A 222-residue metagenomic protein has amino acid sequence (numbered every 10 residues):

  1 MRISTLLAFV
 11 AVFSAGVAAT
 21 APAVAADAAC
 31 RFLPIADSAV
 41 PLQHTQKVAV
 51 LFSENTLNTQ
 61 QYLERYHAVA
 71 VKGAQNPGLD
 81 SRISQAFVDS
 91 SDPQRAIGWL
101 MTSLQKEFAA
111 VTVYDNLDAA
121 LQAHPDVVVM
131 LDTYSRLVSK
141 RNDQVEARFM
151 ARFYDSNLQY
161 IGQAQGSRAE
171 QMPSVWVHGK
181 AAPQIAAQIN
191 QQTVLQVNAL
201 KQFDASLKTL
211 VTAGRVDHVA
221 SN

Functional and structural regions predicted by a protein language model:
M1-F9: Bacterial N-terminal signal peptides that target proteins for export
A23-I97, T209-N222: A structural "domain/chain start" motif
A25-Q43, N157-N222: C-terminal/domain-edge helix-coil "capping" segments
A26-R31, N116-Q163: Surface-exposed short loop/turn segments
F52, L100-F108, T112, L200 (+2 more regions): Sec/Tat-exported extracytoplasmic proteins
N55, D132-R136, S167-A169: Generic short beta-strand segments
Q85-Y134: Short, solvent-exposed, polar/charged sequence segments at loop or secondary-structure edges
